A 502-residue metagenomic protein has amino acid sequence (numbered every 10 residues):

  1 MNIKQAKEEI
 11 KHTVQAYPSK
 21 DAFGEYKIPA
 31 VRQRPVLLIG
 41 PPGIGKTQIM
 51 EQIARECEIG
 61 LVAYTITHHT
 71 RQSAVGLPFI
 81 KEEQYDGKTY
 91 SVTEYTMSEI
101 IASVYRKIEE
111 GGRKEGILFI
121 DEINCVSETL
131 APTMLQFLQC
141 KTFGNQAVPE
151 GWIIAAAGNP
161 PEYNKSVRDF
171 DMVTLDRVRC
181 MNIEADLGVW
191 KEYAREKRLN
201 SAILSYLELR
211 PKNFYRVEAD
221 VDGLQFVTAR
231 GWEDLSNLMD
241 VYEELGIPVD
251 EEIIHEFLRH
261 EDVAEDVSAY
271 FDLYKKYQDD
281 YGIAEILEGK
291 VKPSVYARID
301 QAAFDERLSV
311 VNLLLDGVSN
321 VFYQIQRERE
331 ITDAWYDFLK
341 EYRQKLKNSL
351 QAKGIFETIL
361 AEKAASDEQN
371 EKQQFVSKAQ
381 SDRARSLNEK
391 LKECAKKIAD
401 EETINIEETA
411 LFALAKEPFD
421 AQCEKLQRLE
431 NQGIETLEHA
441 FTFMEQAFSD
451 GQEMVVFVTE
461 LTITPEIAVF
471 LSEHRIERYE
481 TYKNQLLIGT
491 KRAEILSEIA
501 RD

Functional and structural regions predicted by a protein language model:
M1-K212, V217-D220: AAA+ P-loop NTPase catalytic core and its hallmark functional loops
N2, A6-E9, V36, D171 (+6 more regions): General structural signal for secondary-structure boundaries
K4-K7, K11, K20, K27 (+24 more regions): Context-gated lysine
E8, H12, A16, R55 (+17 more regions): Charged/polar, solvent-exposed surface patches and flexible loops
H12, H68-H69, H255, H260 (+2 more regions): Histidine (H) residue identity feature
P35-L37, C57-T67, I80, T89-G116 (+14 more regions): Conformational switch/transducer regions in large eukaryotic molecular machines and scaffolds
E196-E357: Alpha-helical lid/collar subdomain of P-loop NTPases
D300-D502: Terminal-proximal interaction/regulatory segments of ATP-powered molecular machines
